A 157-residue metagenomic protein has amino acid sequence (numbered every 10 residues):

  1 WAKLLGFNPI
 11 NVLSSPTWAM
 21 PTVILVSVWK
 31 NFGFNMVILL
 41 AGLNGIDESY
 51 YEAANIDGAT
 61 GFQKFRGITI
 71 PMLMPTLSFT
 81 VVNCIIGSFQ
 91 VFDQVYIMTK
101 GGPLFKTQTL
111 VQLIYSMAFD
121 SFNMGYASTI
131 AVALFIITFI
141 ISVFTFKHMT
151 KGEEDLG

Functional and structural regions predicted by a protein language model:
W1-K3, M72-G87: Generic hydrophobic transmembrane alpha-helix motif, especially the helices
W1-V28, D93-Q108: Membrane-interfacial helix termini and adjacent extracytoplasmic/periplasmic loops of multi-pass transporters
T17-I24, F32-F34, I38, F65 (+3 more regions): The feature captures the transmembrane alpha-helix scaffold of multi-pass secondary transporters
L25, S78, V82, T129-I136: Hydrophobic residues within alpha-helical transmembrane segments of multi-pass solute transporters/permease subunits
S27-V28, G45, M72, C84 (+1 more regions): Residue-level recognition of pore/gate-forming positions within transmembrane alpha-helices of multi-pass
N31-F34, G87-F135, F139: Interhelical loop and adjacent transmembrane-helix boundary motif in polytopic membrane transport permeases
V37-L77, K151-G157: Intracellular coupling helices
L40-E48, G125-G157: C-terminal transmembrane helix and the adjacent membrane-cytosol boundary/short C-terminal tail of inner/organellar
